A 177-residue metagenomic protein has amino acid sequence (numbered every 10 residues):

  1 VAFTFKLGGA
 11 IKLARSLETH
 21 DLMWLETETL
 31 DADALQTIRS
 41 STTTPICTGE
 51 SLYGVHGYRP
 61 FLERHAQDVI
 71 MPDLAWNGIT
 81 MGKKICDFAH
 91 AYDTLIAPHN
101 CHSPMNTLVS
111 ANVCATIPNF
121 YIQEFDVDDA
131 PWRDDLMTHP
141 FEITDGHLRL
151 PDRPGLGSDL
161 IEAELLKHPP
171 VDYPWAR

Functional and structural regions predicted by a protein language model:
V1-L7, C47: Active-site mouth loops of central-metabolism enzymes
K12-R15, D21, T29-H147, P151-P154: Shared catalytic-loop signature of beta/alpha-barrel
M137-R177: C-terminal extensions of enzymes
